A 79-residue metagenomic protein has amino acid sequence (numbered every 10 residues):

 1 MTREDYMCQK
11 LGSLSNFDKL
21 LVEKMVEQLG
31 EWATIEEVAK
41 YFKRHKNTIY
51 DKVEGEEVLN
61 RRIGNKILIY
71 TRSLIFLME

Functional and structural regions predicted by a protein language model:
M1-Y41, T71-E79: Basic Lys/Arg-rich amphipathic helical interaction modules
Y41-L68: Major-groove DNA-recognition helix of helix-turn-helix-type DNA-binding domains
